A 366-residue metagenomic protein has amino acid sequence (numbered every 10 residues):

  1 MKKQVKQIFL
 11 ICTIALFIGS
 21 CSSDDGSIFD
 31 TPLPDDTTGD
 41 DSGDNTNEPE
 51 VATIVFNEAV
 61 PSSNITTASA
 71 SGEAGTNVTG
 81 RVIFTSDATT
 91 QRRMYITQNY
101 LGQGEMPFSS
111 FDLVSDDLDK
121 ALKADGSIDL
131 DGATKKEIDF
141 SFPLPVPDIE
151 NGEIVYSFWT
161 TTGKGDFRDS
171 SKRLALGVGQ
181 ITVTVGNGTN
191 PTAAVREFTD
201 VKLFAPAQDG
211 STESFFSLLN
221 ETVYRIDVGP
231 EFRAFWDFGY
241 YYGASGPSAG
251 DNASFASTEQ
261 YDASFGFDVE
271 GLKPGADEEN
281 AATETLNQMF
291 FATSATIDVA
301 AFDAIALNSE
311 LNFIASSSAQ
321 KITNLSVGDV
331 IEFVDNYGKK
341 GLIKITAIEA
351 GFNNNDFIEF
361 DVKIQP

Functional and structural regions predicted by a protein language model:
M1-K6, L10-E58, P366: Bacterial Sec-dependent N-terminal signal peptides
I54-P366: Surface-exposed, beta-sheet-biased, low-hydrophobicity segments with strongly acidic/polar composition
